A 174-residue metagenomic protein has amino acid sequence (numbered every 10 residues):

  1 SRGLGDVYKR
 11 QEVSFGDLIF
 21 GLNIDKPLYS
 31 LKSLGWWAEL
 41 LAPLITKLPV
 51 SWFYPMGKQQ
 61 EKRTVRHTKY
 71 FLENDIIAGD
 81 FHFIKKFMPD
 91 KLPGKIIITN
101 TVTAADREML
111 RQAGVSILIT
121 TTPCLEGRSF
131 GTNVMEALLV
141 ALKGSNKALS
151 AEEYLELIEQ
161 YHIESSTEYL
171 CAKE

Functional and structural regions predicted by a protein language model:
S1-R2, I19-L22, F81-K85, N100-A105 (+1 more regions): Gly/Ser/Thr-rich loops at beta-strand to alpha-helix junctions that form or flank small-molecule/cofactor-binding
G3-Y8: Short, small-residue-biased leader/transition segments that mark boundaries at the very start of proteins
V13-D17, A78-G79, T99, L118-T120: General beta-strand structural signal in soluble alpha/beta enzymes
V13-P27: Conserved catalytic alpha/beta core of Sir2/sirtuin-type deacylases, generalized to analogous enzyme cores that bind
N23-I76, H82, L92: Active-site rim loops that border cofactor/substrate pockets in soluble metabolic enzymes
D75, K95, S116: Conserved acidic residues
F87-K91: Short, T/G/N/S-enriched strand-turn elements that build extracellular solenoid repeat scaffolds
I98-E174: C-terminal functional extensions of proteins
